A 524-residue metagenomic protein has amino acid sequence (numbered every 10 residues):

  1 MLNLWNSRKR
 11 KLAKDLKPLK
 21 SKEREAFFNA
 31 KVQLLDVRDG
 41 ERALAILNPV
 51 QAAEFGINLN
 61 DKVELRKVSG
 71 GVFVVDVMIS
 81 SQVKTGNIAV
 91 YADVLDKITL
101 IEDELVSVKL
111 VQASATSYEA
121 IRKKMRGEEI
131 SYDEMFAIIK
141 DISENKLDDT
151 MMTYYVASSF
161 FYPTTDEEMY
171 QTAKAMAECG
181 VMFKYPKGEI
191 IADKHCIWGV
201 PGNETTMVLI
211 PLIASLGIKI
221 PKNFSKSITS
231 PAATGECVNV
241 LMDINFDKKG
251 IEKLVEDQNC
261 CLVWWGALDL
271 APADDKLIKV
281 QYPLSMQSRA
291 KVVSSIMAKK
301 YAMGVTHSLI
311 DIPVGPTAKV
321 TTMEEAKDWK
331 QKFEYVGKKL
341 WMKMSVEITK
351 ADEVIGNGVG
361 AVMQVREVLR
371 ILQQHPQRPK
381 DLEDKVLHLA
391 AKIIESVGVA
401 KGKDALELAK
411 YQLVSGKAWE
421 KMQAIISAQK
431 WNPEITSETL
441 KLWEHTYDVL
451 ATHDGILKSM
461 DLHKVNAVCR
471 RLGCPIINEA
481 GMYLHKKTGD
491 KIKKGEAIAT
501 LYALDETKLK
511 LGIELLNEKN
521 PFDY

Functional and structural regions predicted by a protein language model:
M1-R126: Long, compositionally biased stretches
V111-P201, V240-L241, K421-A428: Acidic, glycine/proline-rich low-complexity segments that act as flexible tails and inter-domain linkers
G127-A137, K187, Q287-S288, V292 (+1 more regions): Well-ordered secondary-structure scaffolds
V156-F160, K194-H195, T234-C237, P272-Y282 (+2 more regions): Active-site-proximal beta-alpha loop/turn segments in soluble metabolic enzymes
A175-E178, T205-G217, E236-F246, K279-P283 (+1 more regions): A glycine- and small-aliphatic-rich helix-loop capping segment at beta-alpha/alpha-beta transitions that lines
I190-A214, I218-T229: Glycine/serine-rich anion-binding loops at beta->alpha junctions that coordinate negatively charged ligand groups
C237-C261, Q331-G337, W341: A glycine-rich helix N-cap at a beta->alpha junction
E256-H307: Phosphate/diphosphate-binding glycine-rich loops and adjacent basic-rich segments that engage nucleotide
